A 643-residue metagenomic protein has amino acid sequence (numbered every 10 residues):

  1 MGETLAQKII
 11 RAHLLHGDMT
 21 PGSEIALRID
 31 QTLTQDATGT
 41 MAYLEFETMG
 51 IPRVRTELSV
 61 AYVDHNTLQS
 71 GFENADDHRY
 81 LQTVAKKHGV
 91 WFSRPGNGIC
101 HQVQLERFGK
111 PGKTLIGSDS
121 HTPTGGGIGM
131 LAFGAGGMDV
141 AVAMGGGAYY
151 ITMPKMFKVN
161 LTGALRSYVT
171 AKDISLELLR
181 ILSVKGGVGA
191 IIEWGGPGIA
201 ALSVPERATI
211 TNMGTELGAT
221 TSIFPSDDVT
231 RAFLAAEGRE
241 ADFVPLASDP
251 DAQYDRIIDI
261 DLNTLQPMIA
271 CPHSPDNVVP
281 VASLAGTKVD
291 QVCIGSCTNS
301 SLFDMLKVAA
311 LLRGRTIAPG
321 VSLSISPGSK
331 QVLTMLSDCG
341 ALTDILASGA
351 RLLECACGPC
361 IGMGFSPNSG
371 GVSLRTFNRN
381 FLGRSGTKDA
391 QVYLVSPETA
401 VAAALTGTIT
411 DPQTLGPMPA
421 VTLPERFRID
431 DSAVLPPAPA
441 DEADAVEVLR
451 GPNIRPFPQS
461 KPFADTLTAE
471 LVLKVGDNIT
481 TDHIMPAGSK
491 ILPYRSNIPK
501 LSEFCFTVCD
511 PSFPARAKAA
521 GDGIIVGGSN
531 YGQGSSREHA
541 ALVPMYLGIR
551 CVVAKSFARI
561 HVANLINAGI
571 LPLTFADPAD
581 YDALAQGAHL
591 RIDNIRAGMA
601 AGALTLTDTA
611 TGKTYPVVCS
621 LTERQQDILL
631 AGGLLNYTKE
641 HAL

Functional and structural regions predicted by a protein language model:
M1-L643: Fe-S-dependent hydro-lyases/dehydratases of central metabolism
